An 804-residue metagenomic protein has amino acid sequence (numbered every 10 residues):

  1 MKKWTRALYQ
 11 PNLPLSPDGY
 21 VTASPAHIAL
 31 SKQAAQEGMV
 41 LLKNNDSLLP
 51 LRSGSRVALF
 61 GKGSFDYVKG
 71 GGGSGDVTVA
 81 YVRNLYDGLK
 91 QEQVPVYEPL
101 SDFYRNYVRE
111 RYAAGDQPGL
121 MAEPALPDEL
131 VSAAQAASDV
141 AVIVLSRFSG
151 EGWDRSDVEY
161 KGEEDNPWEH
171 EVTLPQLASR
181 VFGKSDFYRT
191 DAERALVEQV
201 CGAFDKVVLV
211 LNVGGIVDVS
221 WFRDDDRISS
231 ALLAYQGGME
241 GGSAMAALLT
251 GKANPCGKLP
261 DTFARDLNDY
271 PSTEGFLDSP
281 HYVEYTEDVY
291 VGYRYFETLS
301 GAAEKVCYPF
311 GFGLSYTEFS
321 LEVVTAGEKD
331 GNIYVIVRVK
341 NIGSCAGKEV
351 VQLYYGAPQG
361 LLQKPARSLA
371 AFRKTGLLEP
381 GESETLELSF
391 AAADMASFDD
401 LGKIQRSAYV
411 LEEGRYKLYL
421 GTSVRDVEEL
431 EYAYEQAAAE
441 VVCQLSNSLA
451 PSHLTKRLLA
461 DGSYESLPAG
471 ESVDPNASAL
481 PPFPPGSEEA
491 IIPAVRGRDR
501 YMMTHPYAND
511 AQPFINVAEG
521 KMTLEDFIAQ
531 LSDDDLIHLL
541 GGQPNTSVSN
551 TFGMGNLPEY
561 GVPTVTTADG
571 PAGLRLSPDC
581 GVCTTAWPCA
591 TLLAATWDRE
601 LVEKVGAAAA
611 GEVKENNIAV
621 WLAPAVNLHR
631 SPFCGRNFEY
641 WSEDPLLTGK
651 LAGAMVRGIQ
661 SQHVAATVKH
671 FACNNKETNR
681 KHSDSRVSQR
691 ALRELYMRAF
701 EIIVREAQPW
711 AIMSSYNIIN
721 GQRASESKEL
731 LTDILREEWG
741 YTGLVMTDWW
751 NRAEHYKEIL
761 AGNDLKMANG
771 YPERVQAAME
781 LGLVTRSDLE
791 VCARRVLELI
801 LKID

Functional and structural regions predicted by a protein language model:
M1-D426, L445-D804: Glycoside hydrolase catalytic-domain context in secreted enzymes
D426-S446: Short beta-strand elements
